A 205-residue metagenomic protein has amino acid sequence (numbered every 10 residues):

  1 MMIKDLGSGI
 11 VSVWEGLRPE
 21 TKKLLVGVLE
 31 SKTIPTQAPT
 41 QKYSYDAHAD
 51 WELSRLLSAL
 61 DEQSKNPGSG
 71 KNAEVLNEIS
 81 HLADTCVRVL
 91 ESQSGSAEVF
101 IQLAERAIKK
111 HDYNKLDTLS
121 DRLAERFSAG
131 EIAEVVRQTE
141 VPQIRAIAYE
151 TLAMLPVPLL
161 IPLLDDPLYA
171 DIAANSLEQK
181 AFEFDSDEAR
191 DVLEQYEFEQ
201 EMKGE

Functional and structural regions predicted by a protein language model:
M2-T33: N-terminal "cap/leader" segments of large eukaryotic alpha-helical scaffolds
G16, G27, A38-S58, G70-G95 (+6 more regions): Structural detector for internal amphipathic alpha-helices that build alpha-solenoid repeat scaffolds
E20, G27, S31, Q63-N66 (+4 more regions): Surface-exposed polar/charged interaction patches
E20-K23, I34-P35, A129, Y169-A170: A general structural signal for well-ordered secondary-structure junctions
T21, A97-I101, A129, V157: Core helices of alpha-solenoid repeat scaffolds
L24, K32, A59-Q63, I132 (+1 more regions): Non-transmembrane amphipathic alpha-helical segments
F182-R190: Alpha-helical linker/edge segments of TPR/alpha-solenoid repeat scaffolds and analogous pre-/post-domain helices
A189-E205: Terminal, low-structured helical/coil segments at or just beyond the last alpha-helical repeat
